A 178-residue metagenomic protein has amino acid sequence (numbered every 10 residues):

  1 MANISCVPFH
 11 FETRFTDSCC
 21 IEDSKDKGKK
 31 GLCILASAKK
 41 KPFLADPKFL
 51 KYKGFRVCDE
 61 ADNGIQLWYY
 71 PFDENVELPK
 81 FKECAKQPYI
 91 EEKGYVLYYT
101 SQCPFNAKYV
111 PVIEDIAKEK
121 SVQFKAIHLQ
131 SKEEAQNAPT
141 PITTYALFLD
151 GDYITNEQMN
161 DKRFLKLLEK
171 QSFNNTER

Functional and structural regions predicted by a protein language model:
M1-T13, A38: A short, internal acetyl-CoA/4′-phosphopantetheine-binding micro-motif in the GNAT/acyltransferase core
A2, S24-A45: Conserved GNAT acetyl-CoA-binding A-motif
D17-G28, K51-F55, E114: A conserved short alpha-helix in the GNAT/GCN5 acetyltransferase fold that borders and helps form the acetyl-CoA
L35-S37, G54-Y69: Conserved catalytic-core motifs of GNAT/GCN5-like acyltransferases
D62-Q87: C-terminal "cap" of GNAT-fold acetyltransferases
K82-E119: Local sequence-structure signature of Cys/Sec-based thiol-disulfide redox active-site neighborhoods
P139-F148: Structural micro-motif
L149-R178: Non-catalytic, surface beta->alpha helical segment in thiol-disulfide oxidoreductase systems
